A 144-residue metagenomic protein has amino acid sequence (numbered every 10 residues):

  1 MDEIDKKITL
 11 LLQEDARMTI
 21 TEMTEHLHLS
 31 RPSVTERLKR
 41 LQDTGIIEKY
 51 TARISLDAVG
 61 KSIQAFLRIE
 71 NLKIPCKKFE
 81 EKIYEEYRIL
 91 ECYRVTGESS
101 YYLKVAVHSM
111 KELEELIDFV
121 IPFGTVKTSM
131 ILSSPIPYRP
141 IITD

Functional and structural regions predicted by a protein language model:
M1-D144: A compositional/biophysical signature of low hydrophobicity enriched in polar/charged and small residues
